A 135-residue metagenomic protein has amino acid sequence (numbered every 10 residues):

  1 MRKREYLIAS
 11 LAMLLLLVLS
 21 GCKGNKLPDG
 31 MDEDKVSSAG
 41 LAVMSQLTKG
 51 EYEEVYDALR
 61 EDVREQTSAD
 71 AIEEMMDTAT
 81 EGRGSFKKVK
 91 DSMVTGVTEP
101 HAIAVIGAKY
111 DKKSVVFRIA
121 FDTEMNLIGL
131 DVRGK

Functional and structural regions predicted by a protein language model:
M1-S10: Bacterial N-terminal signal peptides that target proteins for export
S10-L16: Hydrophobic helical h-region of N-terminal Sec-dependent signal peptides in bacterial secretory/periplasmic proteins
V18-G21: C-terminal motif of bacterial Sec signal peptides marking the signal peptidase cleavage site
K23-K26: Bacterial signal peptide processing site
D29-D34, T95: Transition segment at domain starts
D32-T48, A58: Short, aromatic-enriched amphipathic alpha-helices that serve as compact interaction elements
E53-P100: Short solvent-exposed beta->alpha transition segments
M93-K135: Exposed beta-sheet edge and beta->alpha loop/turn motif
